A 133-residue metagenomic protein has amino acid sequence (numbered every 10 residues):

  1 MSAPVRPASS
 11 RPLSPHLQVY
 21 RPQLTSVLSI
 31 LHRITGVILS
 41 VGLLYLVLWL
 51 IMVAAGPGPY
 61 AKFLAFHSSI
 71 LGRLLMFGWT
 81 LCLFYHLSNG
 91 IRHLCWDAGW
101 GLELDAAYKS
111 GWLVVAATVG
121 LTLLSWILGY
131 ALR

Functional and structural regions predicted by a protein language model:
M1-R133: Membrane-embedded alpha-helical bundles that constitute the cytochrome b-like, heme-associated redox core of multi-pass
